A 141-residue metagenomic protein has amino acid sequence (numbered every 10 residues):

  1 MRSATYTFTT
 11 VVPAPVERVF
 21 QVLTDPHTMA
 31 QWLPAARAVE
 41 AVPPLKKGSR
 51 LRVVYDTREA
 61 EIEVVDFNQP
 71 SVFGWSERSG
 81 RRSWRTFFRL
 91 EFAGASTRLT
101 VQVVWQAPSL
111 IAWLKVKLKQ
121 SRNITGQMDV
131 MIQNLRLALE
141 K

Functional and structural regions predicted by a protein language model:
M1-V42, L137: Hydrophobic ligand-binding cavity/cleft-lining segments
R2-A4, K47, D56, R82 (+1 more regions): Residue-level preference for beta-strand/loop junctions
T5-T7, R58-I62, R82-F87: Short, surface-exposed coil-to-beta transition loops
T9-P13, E40, R52-V54, E63 (+1 more regions): Generic structural detector for well-ordered beta-strands
P13-V16, V65-P70, R89-R98: A short, structured loop/turn motif at beta-sheet edges
V19-L23, M29, L51, V64 (+3 more regions): Hydrophobic pocket/interface hotspot
S49-D56, F73-S79: Short beta-strand segments that buttress and anchor functional surface loops
R78-V130, L137: Beta-strand/loop substructures that line and gate deep hydrophobic ligand-binding cavities in soluble
